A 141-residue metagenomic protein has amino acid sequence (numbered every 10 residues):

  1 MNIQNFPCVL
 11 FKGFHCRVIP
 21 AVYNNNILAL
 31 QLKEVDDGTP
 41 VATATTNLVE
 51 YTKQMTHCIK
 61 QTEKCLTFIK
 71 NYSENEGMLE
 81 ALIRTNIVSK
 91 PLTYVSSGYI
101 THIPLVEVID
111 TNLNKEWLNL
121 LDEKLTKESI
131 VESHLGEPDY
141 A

Functional and structural regions predicted by a protein language model:
M1, Y140-A141: Short, Lys/Arg-enriched, disordered terminal segments
M1-Y23: Short, charged/polar N-terminal "headpieces" of proteins
L10-F11, E34-V35, V95: Acidic surface patches and DE-rich sequence motifs
C16, P20-T45: Catalytic phosphate/metal-binding cores of nucleic-acid and nucleotide-processing enzymes, i.e., regions that mediate
E34-I87: Acidic, aromatic-enriched beta-alpha/helix-loop junctions
K70-K124: Short, compact, well-ordered microdomains
E123-Y140: Short, cationic low-complexity segments
